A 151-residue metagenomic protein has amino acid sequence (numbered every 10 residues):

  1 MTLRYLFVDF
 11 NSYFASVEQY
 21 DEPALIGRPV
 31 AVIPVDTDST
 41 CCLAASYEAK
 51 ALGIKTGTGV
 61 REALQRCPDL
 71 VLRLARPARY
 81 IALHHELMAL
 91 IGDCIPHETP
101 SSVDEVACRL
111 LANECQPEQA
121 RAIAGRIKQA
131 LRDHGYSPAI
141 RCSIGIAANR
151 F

Functional and structural regions predicted by a protein language model:
M1-F151: Gly/Gly-Pro- and Ser/Thr-rich, intrinsically disordered tail segments characteristic of DNA damage-repair and tolerance
